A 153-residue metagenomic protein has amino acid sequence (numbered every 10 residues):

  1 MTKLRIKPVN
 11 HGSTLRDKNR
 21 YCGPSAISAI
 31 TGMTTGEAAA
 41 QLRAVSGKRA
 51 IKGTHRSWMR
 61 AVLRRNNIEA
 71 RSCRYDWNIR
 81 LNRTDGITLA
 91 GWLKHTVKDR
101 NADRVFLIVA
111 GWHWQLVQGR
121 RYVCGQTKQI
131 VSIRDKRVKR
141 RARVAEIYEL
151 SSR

Functional and structural regions predicted by a protein language model:
M1-K52, R56-S72: Active-site nucleophile-adjacent alpha helix/oxyanion-hole segment immediately C-terminal to the catalytic cysteine
K7, V109, Y148: Residues in well-ordered beta-strands of folded domains
S46-H113, Q118-K128, R134: Conserved active-site-adjacent core of cysteine acyl-enzyme catalytic domains
Y122-R153: Noncatalytic regulatory segments and standalone regulatory/sensor domains
